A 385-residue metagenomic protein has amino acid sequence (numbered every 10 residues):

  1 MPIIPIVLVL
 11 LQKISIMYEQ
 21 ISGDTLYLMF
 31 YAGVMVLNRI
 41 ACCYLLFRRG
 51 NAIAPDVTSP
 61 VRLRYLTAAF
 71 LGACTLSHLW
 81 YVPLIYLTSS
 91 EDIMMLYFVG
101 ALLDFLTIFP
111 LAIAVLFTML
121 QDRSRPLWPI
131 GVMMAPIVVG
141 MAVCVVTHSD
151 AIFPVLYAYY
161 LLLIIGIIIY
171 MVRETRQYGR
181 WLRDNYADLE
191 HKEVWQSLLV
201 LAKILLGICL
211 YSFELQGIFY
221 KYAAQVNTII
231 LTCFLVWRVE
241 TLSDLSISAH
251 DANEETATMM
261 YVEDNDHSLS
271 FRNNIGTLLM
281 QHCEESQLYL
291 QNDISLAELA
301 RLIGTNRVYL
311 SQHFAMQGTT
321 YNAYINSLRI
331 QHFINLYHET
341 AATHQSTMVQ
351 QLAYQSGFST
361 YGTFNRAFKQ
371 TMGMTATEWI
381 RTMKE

Functional and structural regions predicted by a protein language model:
I3-A142, V146, I152-A158: N-terminal low-complexity or simple alpha-helical regulatory segments that function as activation/interaction modules
A54-L76, M133-M134, L156-F234: Alpha-helical transmembrane segments of multi-pass integral membrane proteins
D92-L111, I218-E240: Hydrophobic alpha-helical transmembrane segments and immediately flanking/interface helices in integral membrane
F109-P126, L231-N253: Alpha-helical transmembrane segments and their immediate juxtamembrane interface regions
S149-F153, R176-R183, E240-A252: A cytosolic-side transmembrane-helix exit/cap motif
E240-S356, T363, A367-Q370, T377-E378 (+1 more regions): Membrane-proximal linker segments that couple transmembrane helices to downstream signaling/catalytic modules
